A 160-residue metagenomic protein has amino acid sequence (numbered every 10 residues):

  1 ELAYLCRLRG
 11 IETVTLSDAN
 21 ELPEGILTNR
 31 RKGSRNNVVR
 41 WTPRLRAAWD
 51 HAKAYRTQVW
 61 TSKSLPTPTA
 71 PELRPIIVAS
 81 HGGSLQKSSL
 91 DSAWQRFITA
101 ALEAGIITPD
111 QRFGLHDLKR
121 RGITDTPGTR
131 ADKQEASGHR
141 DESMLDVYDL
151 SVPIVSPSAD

Functional and structural regions predicted by a protein language model:
E1, L5, I11-E12, D117-R140: C-terminal catalytic core of tyrosine-transesterase DNA break-rejoin enzymes
C6-L8, V14-Q58, S62-T67: Conserved tyrosine-mediated DNA breakage-rejoining catalytic core shared by Y-recombinases
T15, S92, R96, D125 (+2 more regions): DNA-binding alpha-helical recognition surfaces that contact promoter or target DNA
N20-E24, T129-D149: Short, polar N-cap/turn motifs at the start of nucleic acid-interacting alpha helices
L22, T99, E103, E142 (+1 more regions): Residue-level marker of structural boundaries
R40-A54, E135, S143-D160: DNA/chromatin major-groove-contacting recognition/catalytic segments
T42-P109, G122: Active-site/catalytic core of tyrosine-dependent DNA strand-transfer enzymes
F113: Glycine-rich phosphate-binding loop
